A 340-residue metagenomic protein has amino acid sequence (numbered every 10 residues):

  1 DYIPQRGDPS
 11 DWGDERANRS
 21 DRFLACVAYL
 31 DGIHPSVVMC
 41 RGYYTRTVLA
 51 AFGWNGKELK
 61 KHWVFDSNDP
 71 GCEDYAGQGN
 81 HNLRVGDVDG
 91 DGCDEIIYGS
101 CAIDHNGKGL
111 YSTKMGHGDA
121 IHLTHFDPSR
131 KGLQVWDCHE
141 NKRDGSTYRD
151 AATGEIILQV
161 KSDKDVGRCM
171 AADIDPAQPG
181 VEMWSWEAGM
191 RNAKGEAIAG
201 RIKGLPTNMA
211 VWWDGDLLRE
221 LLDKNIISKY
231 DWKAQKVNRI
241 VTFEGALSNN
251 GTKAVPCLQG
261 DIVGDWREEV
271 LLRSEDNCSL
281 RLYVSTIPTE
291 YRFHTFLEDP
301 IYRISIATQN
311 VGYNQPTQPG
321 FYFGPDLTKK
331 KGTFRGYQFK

Functional and structural regions predicted by a protein language model:
D1-K340: Beta-propeller-forming repeat regions
